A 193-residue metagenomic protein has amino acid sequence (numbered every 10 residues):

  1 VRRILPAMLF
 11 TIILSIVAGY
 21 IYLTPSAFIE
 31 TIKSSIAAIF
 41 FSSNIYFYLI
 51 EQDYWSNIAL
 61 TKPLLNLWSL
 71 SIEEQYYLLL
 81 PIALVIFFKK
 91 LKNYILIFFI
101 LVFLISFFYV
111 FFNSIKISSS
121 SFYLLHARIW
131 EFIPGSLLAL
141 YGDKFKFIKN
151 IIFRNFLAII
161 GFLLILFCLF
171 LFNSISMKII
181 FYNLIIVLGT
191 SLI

Functional and structural regions predicted by a protein language model:
V1-I193: Membrane-interface helix/loop caps of multi-pass membrane proteins
